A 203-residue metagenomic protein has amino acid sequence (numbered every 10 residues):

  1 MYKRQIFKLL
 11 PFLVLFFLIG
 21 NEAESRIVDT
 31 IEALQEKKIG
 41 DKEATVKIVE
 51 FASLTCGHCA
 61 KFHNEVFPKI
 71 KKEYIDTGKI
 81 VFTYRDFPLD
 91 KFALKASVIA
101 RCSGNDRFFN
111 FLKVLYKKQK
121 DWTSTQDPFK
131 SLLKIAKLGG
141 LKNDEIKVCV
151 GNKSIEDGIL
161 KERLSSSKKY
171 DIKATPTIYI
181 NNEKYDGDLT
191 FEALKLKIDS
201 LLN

Functional and structural regions predicted by a protein language model:
M1-Y2: Short, small-residue-biased leader/transition segments that mark boundaries at the very start of proteins
Q5, S53, K134-N203: C-terminal cap of thioredoxin/glutaredoxin-like
F7-D90, L94, D157-K168, D199-N203: Extracytoplasmic thiol/disulfide redox context detector
E36, Y84-F87, K120, K147 (+1 more regions): Conserved short-loop catalytic and cofactor-binding motifs
I39-K42, K47-E50, C102, T123 (+3 more regions): Short N-terminal micro-motifs specific to bacterial/archaeal maturation and metal-cluster initiation sites
L54, A60-L138, K142: Structural alpha/beta surface segment adjacent to cysteine/selenocysteine redox centers across thiol/disulfide enzymes
